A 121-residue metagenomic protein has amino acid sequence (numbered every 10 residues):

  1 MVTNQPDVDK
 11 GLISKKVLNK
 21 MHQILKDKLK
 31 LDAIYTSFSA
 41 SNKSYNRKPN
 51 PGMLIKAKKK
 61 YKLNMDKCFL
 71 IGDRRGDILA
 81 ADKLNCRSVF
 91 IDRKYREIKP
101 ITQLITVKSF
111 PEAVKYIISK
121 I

Functional and structural regions predicted by a protein language model:
M1-N4, Y35-S37: Short beta-strand segments at enzyme active-site cores
N4-L18: A short secondary-structure junction motif
K15-A33, S41-L70, R74-I121: Asp-based, Mg2+/Mn2+-dependent phosphohydrolase catalytic module
